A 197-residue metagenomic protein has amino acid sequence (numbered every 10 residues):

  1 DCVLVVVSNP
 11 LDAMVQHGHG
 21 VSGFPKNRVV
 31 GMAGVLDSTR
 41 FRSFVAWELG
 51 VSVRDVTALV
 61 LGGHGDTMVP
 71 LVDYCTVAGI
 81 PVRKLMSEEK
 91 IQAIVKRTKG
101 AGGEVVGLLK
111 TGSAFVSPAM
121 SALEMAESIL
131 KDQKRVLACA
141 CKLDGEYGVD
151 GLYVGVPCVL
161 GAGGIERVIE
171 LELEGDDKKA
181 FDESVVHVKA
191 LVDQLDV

Functional and structural regions predicted by a protein language model:
D1-R42: Rossmann-like NAD(P)(H) cofactor-binding subdomain of soluble oxidoreductases
S22-R28, L36-V197: C-terminal substrate-binding/catalytic lobe of Rossmann-fold NAD(P)-dependent dehydrogenases
